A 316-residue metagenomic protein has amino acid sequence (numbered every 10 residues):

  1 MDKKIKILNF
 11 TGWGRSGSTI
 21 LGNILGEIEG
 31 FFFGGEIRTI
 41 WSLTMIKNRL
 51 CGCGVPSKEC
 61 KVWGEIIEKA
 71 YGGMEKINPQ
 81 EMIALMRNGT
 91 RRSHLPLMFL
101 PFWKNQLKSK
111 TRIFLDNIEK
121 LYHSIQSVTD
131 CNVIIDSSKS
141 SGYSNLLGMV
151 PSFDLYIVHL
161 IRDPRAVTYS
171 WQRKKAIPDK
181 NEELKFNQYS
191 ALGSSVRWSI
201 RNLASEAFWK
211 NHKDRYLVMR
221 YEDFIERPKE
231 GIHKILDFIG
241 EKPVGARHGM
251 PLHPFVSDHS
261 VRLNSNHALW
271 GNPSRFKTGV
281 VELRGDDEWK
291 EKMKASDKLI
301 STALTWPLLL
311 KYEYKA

Functional and structural regions predicted by a protein language model:
M1-N9, G14, E27, G72-K76 (+5 more regions): PAPS-dependent sulfotransferases, especially Golgi type II membrane carbohydrate sulfotransferases
D2, R112-H123, S141-N145, P151-F153 (+4 more regions): PAPS-dependent sulfotransferase catalytic domain
I7-L8, C131-I134, L155-Y156: Short active-site oxyanion
T11, I135-K139, Y221: Short His-Asn-centered micro-motif
T19-G30: A conserved segment at the C-terminal end of the G1
F32-G34: Conserved catalytic segments around the Walker B and adjacent sensor/switch elements of P-loop NTPase domains
E36-I134, P178-L184, E282-L283: PAPS-dependent sulfation machinery
T44-N48, Y169-R173, G231-I232, D258-N264: Short aromatic-enriched loop/helix-cap "lid" or pocket-rim segments at secondary-structure transitions that line
